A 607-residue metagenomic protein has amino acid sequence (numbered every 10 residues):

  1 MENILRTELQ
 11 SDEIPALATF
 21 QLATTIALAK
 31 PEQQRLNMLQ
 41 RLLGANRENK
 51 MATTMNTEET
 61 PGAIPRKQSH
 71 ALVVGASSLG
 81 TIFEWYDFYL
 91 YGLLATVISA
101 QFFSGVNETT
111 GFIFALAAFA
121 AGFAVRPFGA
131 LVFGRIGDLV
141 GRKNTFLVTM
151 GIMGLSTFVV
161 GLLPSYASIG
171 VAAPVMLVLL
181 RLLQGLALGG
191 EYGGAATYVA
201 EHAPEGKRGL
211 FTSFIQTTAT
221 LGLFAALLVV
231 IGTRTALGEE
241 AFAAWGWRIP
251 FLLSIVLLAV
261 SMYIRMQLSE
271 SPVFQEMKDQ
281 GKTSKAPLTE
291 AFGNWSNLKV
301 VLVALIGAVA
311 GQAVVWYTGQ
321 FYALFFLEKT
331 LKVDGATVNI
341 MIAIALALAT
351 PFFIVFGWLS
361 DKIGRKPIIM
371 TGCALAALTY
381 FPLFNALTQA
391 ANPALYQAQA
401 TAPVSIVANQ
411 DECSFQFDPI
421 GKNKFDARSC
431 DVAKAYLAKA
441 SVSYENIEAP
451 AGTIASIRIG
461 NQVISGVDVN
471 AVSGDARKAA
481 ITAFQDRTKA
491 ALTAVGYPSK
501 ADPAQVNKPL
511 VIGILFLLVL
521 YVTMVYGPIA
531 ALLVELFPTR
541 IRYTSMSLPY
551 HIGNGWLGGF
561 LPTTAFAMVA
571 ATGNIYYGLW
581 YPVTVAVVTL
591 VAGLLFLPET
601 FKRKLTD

Functional and structural regions predicted by a protein language model:
G92, L298-A345, F384, F415-Y436 (+2 more regions): Extracytoplasmic gate region of multi-pass secondary transporters
A95-R126: Extracellular/periplasmic helix-loop-helix junction of adjacent transmembrane segments in MFS-like secondary
A117-R135, S156, A343-V355: Central cavity-lining transmembrane alpha-helices of secondary-active solute carriers, predominantly the Major
F128-A167: Conserved MFS/SLC helix-loop-helix module at the cytosolic interface between two early adjacent transmembrane helices
G151-I169, L375-N392, S499: C-terminal ends and interior cores of transmembrane alpha-helices in multi-pass membrane transporters/permeases
G170-G189, A398-A402, L510-M524: Hydrophobic core of transmembrane alpha-helices in multi-pass small-molecule transporters, especially MFS/SLC-type
L210-R234, Y550-L561: Glycine-rich segments within core transmembrane alpha-helices of 12-TM secondary carriers
N385-G513: Low-complexity, proline/glycine-enriched hydrophobic segments characteristic of transmembrane helices
